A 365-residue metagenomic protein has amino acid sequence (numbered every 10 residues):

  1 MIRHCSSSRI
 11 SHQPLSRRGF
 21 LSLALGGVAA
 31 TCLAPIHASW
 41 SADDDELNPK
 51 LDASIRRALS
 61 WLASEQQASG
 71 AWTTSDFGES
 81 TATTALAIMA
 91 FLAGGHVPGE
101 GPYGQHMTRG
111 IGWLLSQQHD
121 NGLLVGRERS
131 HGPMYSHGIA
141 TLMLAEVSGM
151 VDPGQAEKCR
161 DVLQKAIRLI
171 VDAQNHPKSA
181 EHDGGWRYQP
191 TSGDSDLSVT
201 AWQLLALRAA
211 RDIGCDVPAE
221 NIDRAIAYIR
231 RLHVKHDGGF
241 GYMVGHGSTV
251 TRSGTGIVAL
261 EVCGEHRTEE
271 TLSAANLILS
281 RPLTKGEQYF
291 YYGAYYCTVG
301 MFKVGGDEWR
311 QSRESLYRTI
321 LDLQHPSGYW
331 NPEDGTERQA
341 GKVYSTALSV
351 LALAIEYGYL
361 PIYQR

Functional and structural regions predicted by a protein language model:
M1-G19, L23-L33: N-terminal secretory signal peptides
L15, A34-E65: C-terminal segment of N-terminal export signals and the immediately downstream linker at the start of the mature
L21, A42-R57, A71-H106, H119-D223 (+3 more regions): An alpha-helical repeat/solenoid feature that recognizes helix-turn-helix modules
G104, I111-W113: Active-site-surrounding "flap" and adjacent substrate/cofactor-binding loops of secreted or lumenal enzymes, prototyped
L321-S327: Acidic-glycine-rich active-site phosphate/pyrophosphate-binding loop
